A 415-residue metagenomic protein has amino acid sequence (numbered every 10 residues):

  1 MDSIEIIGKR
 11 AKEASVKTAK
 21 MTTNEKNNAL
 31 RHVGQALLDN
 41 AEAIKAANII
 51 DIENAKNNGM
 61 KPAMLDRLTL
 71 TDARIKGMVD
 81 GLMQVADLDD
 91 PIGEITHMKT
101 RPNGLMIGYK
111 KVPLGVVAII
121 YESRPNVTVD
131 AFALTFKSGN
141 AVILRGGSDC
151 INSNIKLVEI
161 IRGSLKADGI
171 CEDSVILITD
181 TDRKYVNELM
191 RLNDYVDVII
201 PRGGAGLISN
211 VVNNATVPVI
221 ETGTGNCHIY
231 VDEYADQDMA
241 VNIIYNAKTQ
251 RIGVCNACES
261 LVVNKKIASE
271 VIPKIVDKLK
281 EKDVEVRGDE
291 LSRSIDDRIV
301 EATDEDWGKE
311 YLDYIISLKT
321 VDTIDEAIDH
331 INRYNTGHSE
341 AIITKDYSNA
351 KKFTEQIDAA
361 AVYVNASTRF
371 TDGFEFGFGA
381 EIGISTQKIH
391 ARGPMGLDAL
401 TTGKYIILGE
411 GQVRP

Functional and structural regions predicted by a protein language model:
M1-I107: N-terminal Rossmann-like NAD(P)+-binding subdomain of aldehyde/semialdehyde dehydrogenases
D2, R10, S123, D130-S138 (+3 more regions): ALDH superfamily catalytic-core signature
A14-M21, A36-N40, A47, D51 (+14 more regions): Change "in soluble alpha/beta enzymes" to "in soluble alpha/beta proteins
M21-E25, I92, D168-V175, R251-A257 (+4 more regions): Flexible, glycine/charged-enriched surface loops at secondary-structure junctions
D87, T96-Y234, D238: Rossmann-like NAD(P) dinucleotide-binding subdomain of oxidoreductase/dehydrogenase enzymes
G115-I119, L134, N140-I143, D173-I176 (+10 more regions): Structural motif
T303-P415: Conserved C-terminal structural/oligomerization subdomain of aldehyde/semialdehyde dehydrogenase
